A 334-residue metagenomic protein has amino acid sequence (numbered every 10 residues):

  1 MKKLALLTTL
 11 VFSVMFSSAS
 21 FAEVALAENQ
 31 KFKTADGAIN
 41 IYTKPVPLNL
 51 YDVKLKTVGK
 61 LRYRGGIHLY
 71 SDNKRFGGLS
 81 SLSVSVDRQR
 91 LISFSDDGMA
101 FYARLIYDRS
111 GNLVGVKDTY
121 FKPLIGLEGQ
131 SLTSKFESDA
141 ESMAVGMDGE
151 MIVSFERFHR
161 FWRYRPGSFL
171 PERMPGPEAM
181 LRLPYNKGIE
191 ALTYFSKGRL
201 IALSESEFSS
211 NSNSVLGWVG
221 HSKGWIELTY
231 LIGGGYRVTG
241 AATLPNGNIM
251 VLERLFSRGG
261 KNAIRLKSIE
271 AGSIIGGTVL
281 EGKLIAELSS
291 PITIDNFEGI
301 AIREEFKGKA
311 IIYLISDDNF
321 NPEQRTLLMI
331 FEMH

Functional and structural regions predicted by a protein language model:
M1-T8: Bacterial N-terminal signal peptides that target proteins for export
K2, F16-A19: Short, intrinsically disordered, low-complexity terminal segments
T8-S17: Bacterial N-terminal signal peptides
S18-H334: Sequence/structural signature of beta-propeller domains
